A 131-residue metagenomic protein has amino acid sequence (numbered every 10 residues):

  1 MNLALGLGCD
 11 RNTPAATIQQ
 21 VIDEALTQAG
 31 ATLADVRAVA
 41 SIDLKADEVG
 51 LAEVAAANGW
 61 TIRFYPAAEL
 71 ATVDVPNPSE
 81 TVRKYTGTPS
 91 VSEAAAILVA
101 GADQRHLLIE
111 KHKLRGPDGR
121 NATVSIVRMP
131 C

Functional and structural regions predicted by a protein language model:
M1-R37, S41-L44, T123-C131: Conserved mixed alpha/beta catalytic, RNA-binding, or beta-rich assembly cores of soluble enzyme, regulatory
E24, E53, E93-I97: Alpha-helical scaffold segments in soluble metabolic enzymes
L26, N58, L98-A102: Structural signal for hydrophobic packing residues in well-ordered secondary-structure cores of soluble enzyme domains
T32, I42, E48-V91: Long, charge-dense
V39, K84, E110-K111: Short, flexible active-site recognition loops that position polar ligands and cofactors
A96, A100-C131: C-terminal edge-of-domain segments
